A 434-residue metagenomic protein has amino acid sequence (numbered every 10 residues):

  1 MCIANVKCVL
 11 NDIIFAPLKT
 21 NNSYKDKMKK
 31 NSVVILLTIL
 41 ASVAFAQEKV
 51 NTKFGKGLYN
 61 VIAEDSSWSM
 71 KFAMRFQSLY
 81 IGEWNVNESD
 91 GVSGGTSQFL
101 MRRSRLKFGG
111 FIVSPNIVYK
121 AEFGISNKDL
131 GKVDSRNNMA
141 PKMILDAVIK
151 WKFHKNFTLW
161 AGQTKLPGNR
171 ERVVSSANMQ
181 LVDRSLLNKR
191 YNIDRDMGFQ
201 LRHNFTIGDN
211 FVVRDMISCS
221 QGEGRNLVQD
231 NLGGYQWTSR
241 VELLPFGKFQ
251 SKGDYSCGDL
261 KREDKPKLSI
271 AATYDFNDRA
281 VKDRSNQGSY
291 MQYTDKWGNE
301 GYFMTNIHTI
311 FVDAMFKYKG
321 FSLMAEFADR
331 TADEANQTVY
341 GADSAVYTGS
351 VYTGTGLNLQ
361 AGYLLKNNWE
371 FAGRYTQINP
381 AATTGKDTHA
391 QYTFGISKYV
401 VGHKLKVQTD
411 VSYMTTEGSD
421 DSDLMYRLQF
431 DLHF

Functional and structural regions predicted by a protein language model:
M1-K49, F434: Bacterial Sec-dependent N-terminal signal peptides
A46-F72, K248-K267, A280-S285, V401-L405: Outer-membrane beta-barrel biogenesis signature
E48-K49, V61-A63, V92-S97, V133-N137 (+8 more regions): Outer-membrane beta-barrel domain signature
N51-K53, T96-L100, M139-P141, R190-I193 (+6 more regions): Short sequence motifs at beta-strands and strand-loop junctions characteristic of Gram-negative outer-membrane
G57-W84, G91-R225, Q229-G247, S269 (+4 more regions): Outer membrane beta-barrel
W84-G91, L130-M143, V173-A177, L227-L232 (+5 more regions): Outer-membrane beta-barrel translocator domains and adjoining extracellular loop/strand segments of Gram-negative
L232, E242-F246, S251-P380: Detector for outer-membrane/organellar transmembrane beta-barrel domains, recognizing the amphipathic beta-strand
T238-K248, K398, S422-F434: Outer-membrane beta-barrel "beta-signal"
